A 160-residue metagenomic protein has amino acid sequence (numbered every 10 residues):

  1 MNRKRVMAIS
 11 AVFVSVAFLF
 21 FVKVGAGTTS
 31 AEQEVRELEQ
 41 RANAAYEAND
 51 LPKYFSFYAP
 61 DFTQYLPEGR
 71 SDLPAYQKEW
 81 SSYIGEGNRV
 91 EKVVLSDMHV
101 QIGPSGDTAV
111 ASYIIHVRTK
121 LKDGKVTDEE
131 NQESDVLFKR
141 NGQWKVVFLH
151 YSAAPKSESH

Functional and structural regions predicted by a protein language model:
M1-R5: Positively charged n-region of N-terminal signal peptides that target proteins for export
A8, V12-P60, V94, M98 (+1 more regions): Short, low-complexity N-terminal intrinsically disordered segments enriched in polar/charged residues
Q33-R36, L51-D107, S112-I114, T127-E129 (+1 more regions): A solvent-exposed, acidic/Ser-Thr-rich amphipathic alpha-helical stretch
T108, E130-S157: Short beta-strand edge/turn micro-motifs at domain boundaries
I115-L121, L137: Beta-strand elements of well-folded, non-transmembrane domains
K122-T127, K156-H160: A short acidic/glycine-rich loop-to-helix N-cap element
